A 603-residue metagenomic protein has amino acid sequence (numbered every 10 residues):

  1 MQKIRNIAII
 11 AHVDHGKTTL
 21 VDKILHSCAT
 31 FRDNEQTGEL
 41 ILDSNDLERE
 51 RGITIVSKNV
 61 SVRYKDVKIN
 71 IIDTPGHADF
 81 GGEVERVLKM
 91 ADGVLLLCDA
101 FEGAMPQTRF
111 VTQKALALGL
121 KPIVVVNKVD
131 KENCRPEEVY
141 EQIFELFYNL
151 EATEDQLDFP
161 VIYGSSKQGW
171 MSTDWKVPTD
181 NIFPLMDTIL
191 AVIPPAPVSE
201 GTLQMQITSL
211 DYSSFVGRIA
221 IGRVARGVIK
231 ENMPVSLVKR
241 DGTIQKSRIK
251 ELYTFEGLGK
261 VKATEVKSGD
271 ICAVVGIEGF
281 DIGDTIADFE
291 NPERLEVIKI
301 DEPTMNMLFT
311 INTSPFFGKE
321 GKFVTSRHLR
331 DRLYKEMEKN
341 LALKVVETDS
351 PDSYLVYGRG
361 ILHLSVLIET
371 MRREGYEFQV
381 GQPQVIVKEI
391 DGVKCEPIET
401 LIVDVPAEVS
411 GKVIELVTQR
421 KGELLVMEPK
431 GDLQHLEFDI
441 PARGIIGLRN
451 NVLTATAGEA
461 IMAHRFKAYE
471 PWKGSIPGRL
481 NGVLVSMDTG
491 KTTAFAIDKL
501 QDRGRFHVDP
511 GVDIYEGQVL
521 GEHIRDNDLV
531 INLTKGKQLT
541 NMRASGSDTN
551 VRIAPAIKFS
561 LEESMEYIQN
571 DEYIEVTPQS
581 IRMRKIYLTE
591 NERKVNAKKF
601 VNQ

Functional and structural regions predicted by a protein language model:
M1-E102, E138, Q142, L210-S213: P-loop NTPase switch module centered on the Walker A-proximal segment
Q2-T19, A91, A104-Q113, G119-K121 (+15 more regions): Conserved structured catalytic cores and adjacent interaction surfaces of nucleotide-binding/hydrolyzing enzymes
D14, L20, G52, D73 (+18 more regions): Residue-level signature of catalytic and energy-coupling elements of molecular machines, predominantly ATP/GTP-dependent
Q36-L42, L150-V161, A196-Q206, G242-F255 (+8 more regions): Interdomain boundary/hinge elements
K121, E132-A191: Canonical P-loop GTPase G-domain recognition
Q204-M307, F317-K319, N481, G490-T540 (+2 more regions): Conserved nucleotide-binding/hydrolysis modules and their immediate coupling elements across P-loop/ASCE NTPase motors
F255, K260-A263, I440, L453-T454 (+2 more regions): Long insertion/accessory domains within large nucleic-acid-processing enzymes
S314-M337, A554: A short, contiguous, amphipathic alpha-helix enriched in charged residues
